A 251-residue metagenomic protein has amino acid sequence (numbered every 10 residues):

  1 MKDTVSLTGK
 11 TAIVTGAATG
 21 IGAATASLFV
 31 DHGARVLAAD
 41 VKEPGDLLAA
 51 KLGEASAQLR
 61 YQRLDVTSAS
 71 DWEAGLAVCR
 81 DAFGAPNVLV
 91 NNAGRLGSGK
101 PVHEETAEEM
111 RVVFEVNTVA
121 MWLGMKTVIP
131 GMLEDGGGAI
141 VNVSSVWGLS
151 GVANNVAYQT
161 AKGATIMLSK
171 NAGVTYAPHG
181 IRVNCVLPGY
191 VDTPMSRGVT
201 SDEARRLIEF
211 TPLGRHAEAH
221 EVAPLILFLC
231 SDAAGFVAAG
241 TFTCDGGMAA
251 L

Functional and structural regions predicted by a protein language model:
K2-T4, L96-G99, S150, L227 (+1 more regions): Short C-terminal tail/terminal secondary-structure segment of NAD(P)H-dependent dehydrogenase/reductase domains
A85, A177, R182, V237-A239: Short, small/polar-rich loop/turn modules that mediate ligand/substrate recognition or access, typified
K100-V102, T106-R111, S196, L207: Substrate-binding pocket helix/loop in short-chain dehydrogenase/reductase
M125, A161, S169: Active-site helix of classical SDR
P130, V174-P178, G235: Alpha-helical segment proximal to the catalytic Tyr-Lys
S145: Residue(s) in the substrate-gating loop at a strand-loop-helix junction that position the organic substrate next
C185, R206-V237, G246: C-terminal helical subdomain
